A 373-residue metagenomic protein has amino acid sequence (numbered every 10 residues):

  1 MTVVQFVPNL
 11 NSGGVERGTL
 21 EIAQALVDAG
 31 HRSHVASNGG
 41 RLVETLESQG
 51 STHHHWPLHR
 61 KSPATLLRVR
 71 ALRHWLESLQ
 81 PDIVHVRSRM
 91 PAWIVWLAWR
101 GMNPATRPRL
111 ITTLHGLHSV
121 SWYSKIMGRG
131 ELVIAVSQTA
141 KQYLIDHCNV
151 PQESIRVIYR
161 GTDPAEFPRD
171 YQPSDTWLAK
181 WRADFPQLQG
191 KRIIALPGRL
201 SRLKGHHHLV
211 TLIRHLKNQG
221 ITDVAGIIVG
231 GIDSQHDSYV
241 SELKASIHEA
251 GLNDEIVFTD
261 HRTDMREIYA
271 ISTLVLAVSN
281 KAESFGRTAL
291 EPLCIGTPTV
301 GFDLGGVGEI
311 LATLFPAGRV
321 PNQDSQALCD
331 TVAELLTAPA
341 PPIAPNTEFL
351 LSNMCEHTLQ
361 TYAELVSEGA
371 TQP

Functional and structural regions predicted by a protein language model:
G13-E21, R192, L196-K217: A conserved mid-protein helix/loop that constitutes part of the nucleotide-sugar donor-binding site
G14, E166-P173, T337-G369: A charged, aromatic-enriched C-terminal amphipathic alpha-helix characteristic of glycosyltransferases across folds
V35, P298-G301: Short hydrophobic beta-strand element within catalytic cores of glycosyltransferases and related nucleotide-activated
L76, H261-R262, I268-S272, R287: Short alpha-helical donor nucleotide-sugar binding micro-motif in glycosyltransferases
R100-Q138, Q142: A conserved, positively charged/aromatic
S234-S241, N253-R262, I268: Active-site donor-binding acidic/aromatic loop of nucleotide-activated sugar and phosphosugar transferases involved
A270-S284: Acidic donor-binding loop of glycosyltransferase active sites
T313-Q326, A333-P339: Conserved acidic donor-binding segment of nucleotide-sugar-dependent glycosyltransferases
